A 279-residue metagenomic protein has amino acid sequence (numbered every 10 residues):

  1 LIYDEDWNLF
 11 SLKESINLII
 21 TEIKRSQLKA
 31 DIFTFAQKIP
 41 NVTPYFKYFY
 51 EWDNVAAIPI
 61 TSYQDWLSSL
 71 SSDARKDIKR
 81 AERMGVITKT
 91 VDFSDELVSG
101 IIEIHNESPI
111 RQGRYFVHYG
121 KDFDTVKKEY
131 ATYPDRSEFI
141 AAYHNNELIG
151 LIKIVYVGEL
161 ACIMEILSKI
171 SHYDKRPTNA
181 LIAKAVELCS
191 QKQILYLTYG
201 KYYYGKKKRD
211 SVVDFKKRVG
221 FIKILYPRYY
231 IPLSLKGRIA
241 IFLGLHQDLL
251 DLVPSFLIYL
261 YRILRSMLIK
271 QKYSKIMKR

Functional and structural regions predicted by a protein language model:
L1-K13, N54, E159-I170: Conserved acetyl-CoA binding element of GNAT-fold acetyltransferases
S11-S15, H118-D122, P177: Soluble or luminal CAZymes and related metallo-dependent hydrolases
E14-N54: Non-catalytic accessory segments adjacent to catalytic cores
S15, D73-D77, S94-L97, D122 (+4 more regions): Alpha-helical structural motif
N17-E22, K128-I241: Aromatic (often tryptophan-rich) hydrophobic motifs at membrane interfaces
F35-F49, T61-D174, E187-L188, G205: A conserved beta-strand-loop-helix scaffold within acyl/acetyltransferase catalytic domains
P44-D65, L195-R279: Active-site/acyl-donor-binding loops of N-acyltransferases
